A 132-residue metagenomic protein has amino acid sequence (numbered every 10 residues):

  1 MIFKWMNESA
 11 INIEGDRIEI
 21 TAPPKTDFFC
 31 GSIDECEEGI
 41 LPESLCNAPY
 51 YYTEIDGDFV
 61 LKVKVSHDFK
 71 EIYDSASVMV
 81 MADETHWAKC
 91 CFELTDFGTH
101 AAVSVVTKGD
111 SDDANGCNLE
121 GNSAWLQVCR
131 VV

Functional and structural regions predicted by a protein language model:
M1-V132: Extracellular glycan-recognition regions
